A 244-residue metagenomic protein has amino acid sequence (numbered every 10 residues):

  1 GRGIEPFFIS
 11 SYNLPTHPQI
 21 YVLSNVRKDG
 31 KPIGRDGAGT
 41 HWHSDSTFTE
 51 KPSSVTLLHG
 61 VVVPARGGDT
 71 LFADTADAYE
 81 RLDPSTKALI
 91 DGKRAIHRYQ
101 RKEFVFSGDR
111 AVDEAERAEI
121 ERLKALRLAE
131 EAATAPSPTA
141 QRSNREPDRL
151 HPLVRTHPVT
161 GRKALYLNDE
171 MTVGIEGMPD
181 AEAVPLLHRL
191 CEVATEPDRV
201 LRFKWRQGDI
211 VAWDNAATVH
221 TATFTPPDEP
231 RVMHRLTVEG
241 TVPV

Functional and structural regions predicted by a protein language model:
G1-I210, N215-V244: Non-heme Fe(II) oxygenase catalytic core, chiefly the N-lobe of the double-stranded beta-helix
